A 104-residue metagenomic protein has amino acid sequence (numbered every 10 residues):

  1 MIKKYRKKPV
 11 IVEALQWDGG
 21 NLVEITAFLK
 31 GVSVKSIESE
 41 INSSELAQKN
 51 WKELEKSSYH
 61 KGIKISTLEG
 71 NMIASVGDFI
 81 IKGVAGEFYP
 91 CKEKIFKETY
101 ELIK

Functional and structural regions predicted by a protein language model:
M1-H60, T67: N-terminal domain-onset segments
T67-K104: Short, compact, well-ordered microdomains
